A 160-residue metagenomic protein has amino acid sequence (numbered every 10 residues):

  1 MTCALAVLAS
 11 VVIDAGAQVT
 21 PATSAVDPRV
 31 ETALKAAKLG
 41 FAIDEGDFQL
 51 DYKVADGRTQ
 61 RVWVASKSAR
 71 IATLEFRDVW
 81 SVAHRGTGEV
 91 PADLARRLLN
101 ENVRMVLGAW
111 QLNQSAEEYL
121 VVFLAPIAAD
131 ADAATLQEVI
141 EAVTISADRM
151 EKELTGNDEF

Functional and structural regions predicted by a protein language model:
M1, V11-Q60: Charge-rich, low-complexity N-terminal segments
D27, E31-L34, A92-A95, A133 (+2 more regions): Extracytoplasmic/secreted envelope proteins and their assembly/folding machinery, especially bacterial periplasmic
A33-A36, G40, V82, R97 (+2 more regions): Structured segments of extracytoplasmic/periplasmic soluble domains in secreted or envelope-associated proteins
F41-G46, R70-T73, L112-E118: Short, ordered beta-strand-loop transition motifs
Q60-G86: A short acidic-to-branched-hydrophobic micro-motif
F76-Y119: Short, internal acidic amphipathic alpha-helical interface segments that mediate docking to partner proteins
V103-E151: A short, solvent-exposed beta-edge/loop patch
T155-F160: Short, highly charged C-terminal tails/helix-capping segments
